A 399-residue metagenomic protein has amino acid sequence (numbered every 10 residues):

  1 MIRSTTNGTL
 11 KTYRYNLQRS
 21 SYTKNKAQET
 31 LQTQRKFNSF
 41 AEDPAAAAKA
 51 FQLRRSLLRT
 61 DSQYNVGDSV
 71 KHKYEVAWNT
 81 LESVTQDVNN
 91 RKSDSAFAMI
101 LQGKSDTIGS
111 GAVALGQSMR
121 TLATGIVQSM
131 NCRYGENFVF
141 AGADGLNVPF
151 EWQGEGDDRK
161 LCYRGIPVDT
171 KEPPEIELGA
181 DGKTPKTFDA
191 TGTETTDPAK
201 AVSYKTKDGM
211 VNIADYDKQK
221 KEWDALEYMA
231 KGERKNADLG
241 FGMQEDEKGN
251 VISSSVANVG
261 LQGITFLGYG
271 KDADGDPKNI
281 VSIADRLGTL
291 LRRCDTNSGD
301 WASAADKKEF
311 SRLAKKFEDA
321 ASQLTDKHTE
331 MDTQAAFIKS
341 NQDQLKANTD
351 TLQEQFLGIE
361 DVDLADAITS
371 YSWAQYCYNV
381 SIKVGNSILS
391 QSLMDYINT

Functional and structural regions predicted by a protein language model:
M1-L146, R292-T399: Amphipathic alpha-helical polymerization modules
L17, K24, Q28-L31, R35 (+5 more regions): Polar, low-complexity export/assembly segments characteristic of proteins that are secreted or assemble on the cell
